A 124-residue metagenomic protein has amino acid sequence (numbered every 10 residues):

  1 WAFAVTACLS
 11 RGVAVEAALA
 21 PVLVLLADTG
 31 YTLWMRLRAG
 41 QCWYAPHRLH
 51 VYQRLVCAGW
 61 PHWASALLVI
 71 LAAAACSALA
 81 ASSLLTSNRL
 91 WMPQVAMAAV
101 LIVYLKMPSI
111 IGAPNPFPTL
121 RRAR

Functional and structural regions predicted by a protein language model:
W1-R124: Alpha-helical transmembrane segments
